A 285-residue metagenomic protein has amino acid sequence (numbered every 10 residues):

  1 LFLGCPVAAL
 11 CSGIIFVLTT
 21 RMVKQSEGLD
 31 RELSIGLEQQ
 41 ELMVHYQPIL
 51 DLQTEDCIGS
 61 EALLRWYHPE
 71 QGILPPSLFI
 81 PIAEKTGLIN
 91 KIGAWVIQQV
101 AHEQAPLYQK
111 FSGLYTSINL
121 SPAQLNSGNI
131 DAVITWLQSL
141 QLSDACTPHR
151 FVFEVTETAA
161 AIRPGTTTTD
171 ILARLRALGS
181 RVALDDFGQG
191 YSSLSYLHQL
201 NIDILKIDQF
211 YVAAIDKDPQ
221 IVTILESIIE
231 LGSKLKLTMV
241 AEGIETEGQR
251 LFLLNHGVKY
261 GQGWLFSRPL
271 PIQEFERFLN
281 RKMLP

Functional and structural regions predicted by a protein language model:
L1, P122-S127, F151-R163, S180-P285: EAL-family c-di-GMP phosphodiesterase catalytic domain
L1-M22: Cytoplasm-proximal transmembrane signaling helix
R21-E27, L142: Inter-domain helical "communication" segments and dimerization helices that couple sensory or membrane-embedded modules
Q25-I80, L184, S267: Active-site core of bacterial EAL-family cyclic-dinucleotide phosphodiesterase domains
H68-Q71, I97-A101, D186, G263: Short acidic-capped amphipathic helix/loop micro-motif used as an active-site/signal-coupling element
S77-P81, N90, T169, A173: Conserved long alpha-helical elements within nucleotide-processing catalytic cores of c-di-GMP signaling and class III
L88-T167, G243: Catalytic core of bacterial c-di-GMP phosphodiesterases, primarily the EAL and HD-GYP domains, capturing alpha-helical
